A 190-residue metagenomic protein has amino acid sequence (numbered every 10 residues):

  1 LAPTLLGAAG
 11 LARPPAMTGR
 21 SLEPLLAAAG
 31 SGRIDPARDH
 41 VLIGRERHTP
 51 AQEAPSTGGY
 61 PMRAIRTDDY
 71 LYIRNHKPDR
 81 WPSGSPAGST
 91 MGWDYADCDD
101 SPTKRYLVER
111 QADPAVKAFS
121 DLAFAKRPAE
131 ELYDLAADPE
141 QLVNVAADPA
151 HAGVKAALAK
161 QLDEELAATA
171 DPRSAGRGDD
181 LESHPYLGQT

Functional and structural regions predicted by a protein language model:
A2-I65, V143-N144, H151-K160, S174-D179: Polar, surface-exposed loop/tail segments that function as active-site lids or cofactor/substrate-recognition elements
L25, G84, P185: Short Asp/Glu-rich motifs
G30, P55, R80, L181 (+1 more regions): Amphipathic, positively biased hydrophobic alpha-helical segments used for protein targeting and membrane insertion
T49-A147: C-terminal, low-complexity/hydrophilic appendages and adjacent surface loops of extracellular/periplasmic anionic
Q111-E130, L135-T190: Long, internal low-complexity/basic segments
